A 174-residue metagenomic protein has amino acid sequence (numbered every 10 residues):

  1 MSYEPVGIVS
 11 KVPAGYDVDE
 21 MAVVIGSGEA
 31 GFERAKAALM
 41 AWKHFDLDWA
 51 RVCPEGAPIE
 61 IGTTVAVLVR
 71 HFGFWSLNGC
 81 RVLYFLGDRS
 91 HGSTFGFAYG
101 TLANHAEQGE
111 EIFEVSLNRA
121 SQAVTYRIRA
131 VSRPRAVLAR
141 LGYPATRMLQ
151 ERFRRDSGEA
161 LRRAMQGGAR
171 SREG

Functional and structural regions predicted by a protein language model:
M1-F72: Hydrophobic ligand-binding cavity/cleft-lining segments
D19-M21, V67, C80, F97 (+2 more regions): Hydrophobic residues positioned within well-ordered beta-strands of beta-sheet architectures
M21, I128-A130, S157: A structural signal for short, well-ordered beta-strand segments
K36-H44, N104, A120, E159 (+1 more regions): Short, intrinsically disordered, mixed-charge
I61-V65, S93-Y99, V124-I128: A short hydrophobic beta-strand element
F72-A120: Hydrophobic-ligand binding "helix-grip"
L102-M148: Beta-strand/loop substructures that line and gate deep hydrophobic ligand-binding cavities in soluble
S132-G174: A conserved amphipathic terminal alpha-helix motif
